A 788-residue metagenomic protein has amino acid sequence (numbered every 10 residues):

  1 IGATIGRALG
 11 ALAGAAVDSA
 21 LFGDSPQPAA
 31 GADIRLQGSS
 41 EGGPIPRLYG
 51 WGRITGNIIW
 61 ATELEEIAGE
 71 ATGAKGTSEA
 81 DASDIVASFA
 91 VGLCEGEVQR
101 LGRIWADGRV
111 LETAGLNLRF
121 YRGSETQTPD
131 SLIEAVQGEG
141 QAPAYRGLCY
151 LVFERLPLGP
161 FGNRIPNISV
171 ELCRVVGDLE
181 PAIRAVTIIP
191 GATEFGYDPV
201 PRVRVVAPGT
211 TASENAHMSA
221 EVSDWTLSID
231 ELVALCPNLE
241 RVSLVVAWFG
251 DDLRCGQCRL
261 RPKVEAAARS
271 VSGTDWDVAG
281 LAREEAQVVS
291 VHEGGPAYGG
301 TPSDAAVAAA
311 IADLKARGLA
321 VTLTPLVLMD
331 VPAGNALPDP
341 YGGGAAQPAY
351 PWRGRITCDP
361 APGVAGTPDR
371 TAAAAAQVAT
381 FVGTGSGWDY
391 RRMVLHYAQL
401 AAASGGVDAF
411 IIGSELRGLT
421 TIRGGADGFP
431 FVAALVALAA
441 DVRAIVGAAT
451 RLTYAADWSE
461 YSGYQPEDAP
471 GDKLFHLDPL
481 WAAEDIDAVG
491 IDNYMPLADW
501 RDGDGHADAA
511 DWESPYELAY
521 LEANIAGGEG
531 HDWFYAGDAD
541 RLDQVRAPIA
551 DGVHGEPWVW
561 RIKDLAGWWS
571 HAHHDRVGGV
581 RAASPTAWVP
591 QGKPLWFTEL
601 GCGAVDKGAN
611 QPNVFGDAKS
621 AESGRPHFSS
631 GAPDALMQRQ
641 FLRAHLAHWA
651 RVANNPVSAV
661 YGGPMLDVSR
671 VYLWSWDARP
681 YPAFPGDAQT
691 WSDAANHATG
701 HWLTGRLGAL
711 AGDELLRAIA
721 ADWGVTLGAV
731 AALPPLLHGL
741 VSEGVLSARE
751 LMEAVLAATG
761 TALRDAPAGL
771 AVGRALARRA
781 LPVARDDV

Functional and structural regions predicted by a protein language model:
T4-D198, V206-E214, P682, T690-L733 (+1 more regions): Polar, S/T/G-rich
E79-C94, T210-P237, S290-V307, R391-R392 (+4 more regions): Short linear interaction motifs
V86-G92, V152-P157, V170-C173, D224-E231 (+7 more regions): Short alpha-helical segments and helix-capping/turn motifs at coil-helix boundaries
T187-V205, E240-D427, I445-S459, D677-A683 (+1 more regions): Substrate-binding cleft and catalytic face of glycoside hydrolase catalytic domains, especially the flexible beta-alpha
P199-N215, G256-A297, G343-G383, D504-W560 (+2 more regions): A solvent-exposed, charged loop/short amphipathic helix patch at secondary-structure junctions
M218-I229, A297-A308, G387-H396, G428-A440 (+3 more regions): Well-ordered, non-membrane alpha-helical segments in soluble/globular domains
T371-A409, S414-L600, A604-N613: Noncatalytic carbohydrate-binding groove/subsite architecture in carbohydrate-active enzymes
K607-R717: Aromatic-rich peripheral "rim/lid" segments of glycoside hydrolase catalytic domains that contact and position glycan
